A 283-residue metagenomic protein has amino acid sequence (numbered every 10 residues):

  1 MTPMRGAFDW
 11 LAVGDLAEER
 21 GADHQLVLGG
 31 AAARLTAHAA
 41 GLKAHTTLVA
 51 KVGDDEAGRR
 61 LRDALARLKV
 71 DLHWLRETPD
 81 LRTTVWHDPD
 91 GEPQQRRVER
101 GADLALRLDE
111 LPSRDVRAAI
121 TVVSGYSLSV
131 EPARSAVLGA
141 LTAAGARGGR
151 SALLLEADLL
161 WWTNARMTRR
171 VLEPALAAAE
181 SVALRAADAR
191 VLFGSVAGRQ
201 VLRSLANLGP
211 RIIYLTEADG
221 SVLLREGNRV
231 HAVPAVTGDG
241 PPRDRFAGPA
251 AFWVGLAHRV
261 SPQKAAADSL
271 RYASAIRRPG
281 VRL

Functional and structural regions predicted by a protein language model:
M1-L11, A22, A143, G198-L283: Conserved phosphate-binding/catalytic region of the ribokinase-like
R5, D115-R117, E173-L176: A short, aliphatic-rich alpha-helical micro-motif
E18-A22, L26, A44-G125, G149 (+1 more regions): Conserved N-terminal subdomain of the carbohydrate kinase-like
V27, T36-H45, G255-H258: Alpha-helix C-terminal capping segments
G30-G41, V137-A143: Histidine-anchored nucleotide/phosphate-binding helix
A40, A66, T142-A146, L176 (+1 more regions): Anion (oxyanion) recognition and catalysis
R147, L159-V230: Conserved phosphate/ATP/ADP-binding segment of small-molecule kinases
G148-E156: Short beta-strand/loop segments at the ligand-binding rim of alpha/beta enzyme cores
